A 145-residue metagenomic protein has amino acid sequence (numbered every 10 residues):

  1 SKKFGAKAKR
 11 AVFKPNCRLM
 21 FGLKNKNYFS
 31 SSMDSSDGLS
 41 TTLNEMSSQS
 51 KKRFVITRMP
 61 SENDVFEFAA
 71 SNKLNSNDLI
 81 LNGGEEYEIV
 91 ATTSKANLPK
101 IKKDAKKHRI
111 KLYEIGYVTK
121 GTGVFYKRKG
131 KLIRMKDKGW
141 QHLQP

Functional and structural regions predicted by a protein language model:
S1-P145: Helix-biased detector of long, well-ordered alpha-helical tracts
